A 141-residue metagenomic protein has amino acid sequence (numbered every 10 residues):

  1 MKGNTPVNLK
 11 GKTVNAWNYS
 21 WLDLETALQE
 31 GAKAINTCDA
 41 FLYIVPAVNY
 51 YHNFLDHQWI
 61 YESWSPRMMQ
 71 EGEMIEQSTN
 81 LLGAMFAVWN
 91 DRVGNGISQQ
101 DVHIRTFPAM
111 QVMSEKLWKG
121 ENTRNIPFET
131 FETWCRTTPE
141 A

Functional and structural regions predicted by a protein language model:
K2-K12, Y19-A141: Flexible, acidic glycine-rich loops studded with aromatic residues
